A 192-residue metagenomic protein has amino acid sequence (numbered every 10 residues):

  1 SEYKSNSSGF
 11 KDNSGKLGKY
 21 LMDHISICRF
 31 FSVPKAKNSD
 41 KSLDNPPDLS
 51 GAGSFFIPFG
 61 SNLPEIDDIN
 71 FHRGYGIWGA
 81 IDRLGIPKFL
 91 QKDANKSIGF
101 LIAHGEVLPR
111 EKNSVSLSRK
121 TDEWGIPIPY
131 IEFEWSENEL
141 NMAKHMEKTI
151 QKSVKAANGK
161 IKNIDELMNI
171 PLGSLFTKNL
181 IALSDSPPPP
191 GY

Functional and structural regions predicted by a protein language model:
S1-S5: Flavin (primarily FAD) binding-site architecture
S7-N13: Histidine/cysteine- and/or acidic
S14-N141, A182-Y192: FAD cofactor-binding and catalytic pocket of flavoenzymes
G99, M142-Y192: A glycine-rich dinucleotide-binding beta-alpha-beta segment and adjacent secondary-structure elements that constitute
